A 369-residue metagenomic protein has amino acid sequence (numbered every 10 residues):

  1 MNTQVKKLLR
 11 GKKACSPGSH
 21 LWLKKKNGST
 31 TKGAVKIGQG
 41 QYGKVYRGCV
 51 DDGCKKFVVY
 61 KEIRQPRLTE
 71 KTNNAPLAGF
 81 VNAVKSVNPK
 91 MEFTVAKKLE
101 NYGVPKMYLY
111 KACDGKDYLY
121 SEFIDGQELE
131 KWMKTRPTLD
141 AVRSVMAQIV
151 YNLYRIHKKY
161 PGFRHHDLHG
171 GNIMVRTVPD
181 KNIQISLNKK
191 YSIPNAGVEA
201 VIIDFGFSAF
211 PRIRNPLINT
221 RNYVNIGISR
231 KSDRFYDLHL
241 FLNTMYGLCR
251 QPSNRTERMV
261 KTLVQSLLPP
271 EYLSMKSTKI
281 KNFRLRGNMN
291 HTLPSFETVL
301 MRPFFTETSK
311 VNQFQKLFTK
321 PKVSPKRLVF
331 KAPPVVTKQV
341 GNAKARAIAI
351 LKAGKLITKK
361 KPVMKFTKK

Functional and structural regions predicted by a protein language model:
M1-S19, V323-K369: Arg/Lys-rich, intrinsically disordered low-complexity tails that mediate electrostatic binding and condensation
K13-D52: ATP-binding glycine-rich phosphate-binding loop
G43-K98: ATP-binding glycine-rich loop module of kinase domains
K85, K97, G103-D140: Conserved structural core of kinase catalytic domains
R136-H166, G170-G171: Conserved kinase catalytic-core helix
G162-R164, G170-S232: Catalytic activation segment of kinase domains across protein kinase-like and atypical kinase folds
I213, L217-I218, N225-L328: Helical subdomain adjoining the active site within ATP-dependent kinase catalytic cores
